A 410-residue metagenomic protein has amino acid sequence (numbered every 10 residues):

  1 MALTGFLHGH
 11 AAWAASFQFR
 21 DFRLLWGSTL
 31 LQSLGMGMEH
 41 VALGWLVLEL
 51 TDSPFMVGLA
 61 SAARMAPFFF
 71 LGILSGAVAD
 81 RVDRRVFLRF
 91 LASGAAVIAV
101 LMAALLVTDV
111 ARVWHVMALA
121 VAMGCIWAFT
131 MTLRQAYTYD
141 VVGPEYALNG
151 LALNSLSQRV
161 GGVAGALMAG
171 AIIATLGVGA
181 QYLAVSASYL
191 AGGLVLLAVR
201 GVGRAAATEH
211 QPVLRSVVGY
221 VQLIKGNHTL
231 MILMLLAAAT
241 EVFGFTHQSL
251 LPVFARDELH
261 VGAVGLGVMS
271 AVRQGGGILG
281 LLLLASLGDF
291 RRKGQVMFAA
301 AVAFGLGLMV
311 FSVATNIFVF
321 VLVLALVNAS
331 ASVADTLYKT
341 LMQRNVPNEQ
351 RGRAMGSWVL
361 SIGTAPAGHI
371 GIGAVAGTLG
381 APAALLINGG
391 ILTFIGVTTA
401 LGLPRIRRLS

Functional and structural regions predicted by a protein language model:
A2-F6, A198-G219: Flexible cytoplasmic inter-helical loops of multi-pass small-molecule transporters
F6-A66, G226-R273: Helix-loop boundary and gating motifs at the non-cytosolic
F22, R84, Q135, Y146-L148 (+3 more regions): Cytoplasm-facing, short amphipathic helices at loop-to-helix transitions on the intracellular side of 12-TM secondary
L25, A111-L119, L233, F318-L324: Short hydrophobic/alpha-helical segments at membrane-entry points of transmembrane helices in Major Facilitator
Q32, R64, N154-Q158, R273 (+1 more regions): Structural signature of transmembrane alpha-helices in multi-pass secondary transporters
M36, A122-R134, V327-Y338: Core transmembrane helices of Major Facilitator Superfamily
F69-L74, R81, R85-V97, L101 (+6 more regions): C-terminal transmembrane bundle of multi-pass solute transporters/carriers
V113-G124, N149-R204, M269-A271, I372 (+1 more regions): Hydrophobic alpha-helical transmembrane segments
